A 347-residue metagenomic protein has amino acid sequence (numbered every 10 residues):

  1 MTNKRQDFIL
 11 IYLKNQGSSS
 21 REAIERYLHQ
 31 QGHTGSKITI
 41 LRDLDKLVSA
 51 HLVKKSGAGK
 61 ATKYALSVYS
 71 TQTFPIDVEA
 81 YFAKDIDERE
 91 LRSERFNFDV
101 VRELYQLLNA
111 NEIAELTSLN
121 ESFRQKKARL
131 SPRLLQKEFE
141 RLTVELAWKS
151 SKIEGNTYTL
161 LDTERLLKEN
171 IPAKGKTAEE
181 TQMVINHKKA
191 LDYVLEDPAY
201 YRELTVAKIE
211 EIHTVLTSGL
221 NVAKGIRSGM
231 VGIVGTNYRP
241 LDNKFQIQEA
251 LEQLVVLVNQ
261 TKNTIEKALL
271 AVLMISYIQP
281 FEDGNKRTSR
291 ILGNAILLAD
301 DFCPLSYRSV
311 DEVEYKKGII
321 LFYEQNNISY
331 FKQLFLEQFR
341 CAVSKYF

Functional and structural regions predicted by a protein language model:
M1-F347: FIC/Doc superfamily catalytic core
